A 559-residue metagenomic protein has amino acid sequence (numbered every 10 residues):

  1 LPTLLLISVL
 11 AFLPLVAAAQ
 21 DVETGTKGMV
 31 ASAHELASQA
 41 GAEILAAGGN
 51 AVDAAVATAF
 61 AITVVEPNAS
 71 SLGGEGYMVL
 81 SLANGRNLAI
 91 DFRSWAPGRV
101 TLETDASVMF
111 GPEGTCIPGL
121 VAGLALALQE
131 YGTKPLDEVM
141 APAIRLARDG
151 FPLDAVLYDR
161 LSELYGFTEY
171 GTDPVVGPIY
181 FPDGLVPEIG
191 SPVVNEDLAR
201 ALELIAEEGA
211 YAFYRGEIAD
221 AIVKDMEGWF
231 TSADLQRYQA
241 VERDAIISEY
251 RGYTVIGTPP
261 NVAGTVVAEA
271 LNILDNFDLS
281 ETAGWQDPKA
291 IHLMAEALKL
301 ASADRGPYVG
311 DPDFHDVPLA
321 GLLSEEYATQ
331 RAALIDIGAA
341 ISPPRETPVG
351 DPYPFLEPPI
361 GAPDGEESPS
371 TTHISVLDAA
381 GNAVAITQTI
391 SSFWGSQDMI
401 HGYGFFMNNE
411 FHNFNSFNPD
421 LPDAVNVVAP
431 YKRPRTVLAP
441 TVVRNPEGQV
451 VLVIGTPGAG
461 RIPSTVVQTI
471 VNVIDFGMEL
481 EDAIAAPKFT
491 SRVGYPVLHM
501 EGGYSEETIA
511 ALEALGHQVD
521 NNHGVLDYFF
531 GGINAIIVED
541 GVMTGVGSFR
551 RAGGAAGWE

Functional and structural regions predicted by a protein language model:
P2-P14: Bacterial N-terminal signal peptides
L15-A19: Sec/Tat signal peptide C-region and signal peptidase I cleavage site
Q20-Q39, E43, A51-G209, F213-R215 (+5 more regions): Noncatalytic scaffold domains of N-terminal-nucleophile
A54-T58, D137-R148, D220-V223, G284-K299 (+1 more regions): Short, well-structured alpha-helical segments that form the helix of a local strand-helix-strand
V64-L88, T231, N382-E447, F476 (+1 more regions): Active-site rim segments in enzyme catalytic domains, especially the processed small/beta chain of N-terminal
E242, S368-T371, T436-L438: Short, small/polar residue-rich loop motifs at catalytic or cofactor-binding pockets
L279-T389, G402-Y403, E410, H523: Internal maturation/activation junctions in enzymes
A380, Y431-R433, V466, D475-D527: Extended C-terminal subregions enriched in glycine
